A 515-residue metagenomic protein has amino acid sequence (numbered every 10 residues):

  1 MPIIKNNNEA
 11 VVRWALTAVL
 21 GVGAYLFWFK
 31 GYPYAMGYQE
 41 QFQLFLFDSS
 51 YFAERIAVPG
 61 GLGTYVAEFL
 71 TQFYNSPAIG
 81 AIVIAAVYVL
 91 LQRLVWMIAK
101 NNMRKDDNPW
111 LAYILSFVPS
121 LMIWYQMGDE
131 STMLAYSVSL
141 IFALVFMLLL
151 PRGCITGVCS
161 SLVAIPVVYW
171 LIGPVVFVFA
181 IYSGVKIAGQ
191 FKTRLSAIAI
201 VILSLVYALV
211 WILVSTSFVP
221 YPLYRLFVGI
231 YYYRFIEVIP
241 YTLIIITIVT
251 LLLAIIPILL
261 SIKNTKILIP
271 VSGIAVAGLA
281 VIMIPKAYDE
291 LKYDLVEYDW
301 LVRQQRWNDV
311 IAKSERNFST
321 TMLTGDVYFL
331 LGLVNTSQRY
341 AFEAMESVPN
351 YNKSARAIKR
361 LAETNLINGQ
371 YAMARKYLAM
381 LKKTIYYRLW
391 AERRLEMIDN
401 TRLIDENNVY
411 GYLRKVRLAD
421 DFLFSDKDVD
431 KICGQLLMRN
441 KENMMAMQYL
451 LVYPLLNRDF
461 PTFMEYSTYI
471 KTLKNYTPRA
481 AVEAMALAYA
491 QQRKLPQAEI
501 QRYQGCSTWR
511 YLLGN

Functional and structural regions predicted by a protein language model:
M1-A24, P109, T265-S272: Start-transfer (signal-anchor) and selected internal transmembrane alpha helices of multi-pass inner/ER membrane
Y25-V87: Membrane-interface coil-to-helix junctions
Y38-Q41, I56-G60, I84, N108-C154 (+3 more regions): Membrane-interface micro-motifs in multi-pass membrane enzymes
A85-M103, S120, L144-L148: Transmembrane-helix motifs of polytopic, lipid-linked glycan transferases
Y125, S131-L134, R152-F191, L205-S215: Transmembrane helices and adjacent periplasmic/lumenal helix-loop junctions of polyprenol-phosphate-dependent
L195-K263: Membrane-embedded alpha-helical segments of integral membrane proteins
N264-D289: Internal/C-terminal transmembrane anchor helices
I282-D426, L437-P461: Soluble catalytic regions of membrane-associated enzymes that act on cell-envelope and secretory-pathway components
